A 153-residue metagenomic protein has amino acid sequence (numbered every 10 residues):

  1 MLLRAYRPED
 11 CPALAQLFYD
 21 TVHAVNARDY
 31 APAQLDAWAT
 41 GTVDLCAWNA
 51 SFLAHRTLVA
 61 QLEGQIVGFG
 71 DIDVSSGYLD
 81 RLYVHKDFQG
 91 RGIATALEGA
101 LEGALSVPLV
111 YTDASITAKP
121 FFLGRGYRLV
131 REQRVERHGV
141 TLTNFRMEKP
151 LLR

Functional and structural regions predicted by a protein language model:
M1-P12, L152-R153: Conserved N-terminal entry element of GNAT/NAT acetyltransferase domains
A5-P8, Q16-D87, E98-A100, A104 (+1 more regions): Acetyl-CoA-dependent GNAT
I66, L129-R131: Residue-level detector of beta-propeller blades
G92: Conserved G/P- and acidic residue-centered "switch" motifs that form tight phosphate/ATP-binding loops in soluble
P108, D113-P120, R131-R153: C-terminal "cap" of GNAT-fold acetyltransferases
F122, Y127: Conserved active-site tyrosine of GNAT-family acetyltransferases
